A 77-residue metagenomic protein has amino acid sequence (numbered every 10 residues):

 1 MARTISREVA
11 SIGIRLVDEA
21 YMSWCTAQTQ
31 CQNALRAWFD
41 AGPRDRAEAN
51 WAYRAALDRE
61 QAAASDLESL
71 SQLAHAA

Functional and structural regions predicted by a protein language model:
M1-A77: Charge-rich amphipathic alpha-helical interaction elements
